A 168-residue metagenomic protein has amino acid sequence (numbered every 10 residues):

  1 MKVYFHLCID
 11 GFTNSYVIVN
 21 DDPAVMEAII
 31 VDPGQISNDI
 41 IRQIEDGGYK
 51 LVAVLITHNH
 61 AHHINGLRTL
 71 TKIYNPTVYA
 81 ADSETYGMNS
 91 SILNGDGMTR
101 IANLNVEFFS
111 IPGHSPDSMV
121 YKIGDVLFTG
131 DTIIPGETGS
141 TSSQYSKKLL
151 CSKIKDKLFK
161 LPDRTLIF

Functional and structural regions predicted by a protein language model:
M1-G47, V120-G130, G136: Conserved beta-strand hairpin/beta-sheet module of binuclear metal-dependent hydrolase folds, prominently
F5-L7, T13, V52, S110 (+1 more regions): Secondary-structure boundary/capping motif
H6, V17, M98-I123: Core dinuclear metal-dependent hydrolase active-site scaffold
I9, E84, D96, P112-H114 (+1 more regions): Short, solvent-exposed coil/turn elements at secondary-structure transition points
F12, V25-A28, P33-E107: Active-site HxH/HxHxD metal-binding segment of metal-dependent hydrolases
I18, D32, H58, L70 (+2 more regions): Divalent metal-coordination and catalytic microenvironments
G34, N65-G66, D96, A102 (+4 more regions): Glycine-centered flexibility sites
P116-F168: Metallo-beta-lactamase
